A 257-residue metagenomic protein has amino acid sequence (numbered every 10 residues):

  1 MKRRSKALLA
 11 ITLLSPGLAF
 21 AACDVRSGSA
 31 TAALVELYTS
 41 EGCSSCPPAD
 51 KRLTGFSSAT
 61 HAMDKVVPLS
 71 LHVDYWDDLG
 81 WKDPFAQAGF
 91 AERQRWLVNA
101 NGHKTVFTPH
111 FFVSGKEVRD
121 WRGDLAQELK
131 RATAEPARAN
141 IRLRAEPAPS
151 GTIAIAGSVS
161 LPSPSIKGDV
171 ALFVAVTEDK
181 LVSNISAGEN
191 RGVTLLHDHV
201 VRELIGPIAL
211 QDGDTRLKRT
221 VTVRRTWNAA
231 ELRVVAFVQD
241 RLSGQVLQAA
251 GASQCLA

Functional and structural regions predicted by a protein language model:
M1-S5: Positively charged n-region of N-terminal signal peptides that target proteins for export
L8-G17: Bacterial N-terminal signal peptides
L9, C23, D64, D198-H199 (+1 more regions): Residue-level marker of intrinsically disordered, low-complexity segments enriched for small/polar residues
F20-F107: Active-site-proximal cofactor/substrate-binding loop regions of enzyme domains
K82-A257: Short, conserved sequence motifs used for protein processing/export or organelle targeting and for catalysis
